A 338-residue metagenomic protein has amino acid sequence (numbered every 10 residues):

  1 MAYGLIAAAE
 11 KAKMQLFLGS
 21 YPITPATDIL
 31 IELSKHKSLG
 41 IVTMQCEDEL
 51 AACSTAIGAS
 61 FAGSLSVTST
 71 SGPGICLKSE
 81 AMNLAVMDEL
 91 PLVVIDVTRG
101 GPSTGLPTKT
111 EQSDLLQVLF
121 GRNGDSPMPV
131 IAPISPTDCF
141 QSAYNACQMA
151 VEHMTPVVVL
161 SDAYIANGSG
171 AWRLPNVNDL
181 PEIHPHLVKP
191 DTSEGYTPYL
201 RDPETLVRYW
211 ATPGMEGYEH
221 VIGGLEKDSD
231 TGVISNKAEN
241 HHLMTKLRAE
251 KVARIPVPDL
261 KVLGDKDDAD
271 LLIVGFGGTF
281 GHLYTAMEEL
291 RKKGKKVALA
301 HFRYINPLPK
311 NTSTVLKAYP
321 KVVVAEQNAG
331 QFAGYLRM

Functional and structural regions predicted by a protein language model:
M1-G121, S126-M128, A132-P133: Thiamine diphosphate
M1-G4, K11-A12, S142, C147-M338: Flexible, low-complexity linker and terminal segments
P25, A52, G74, D138 (+2 more regions): Short phosphate-engaging motifs
T27-I29, K78, S103-T104, Q141 (+2 more regions): Short helix/loop capping segments that flank catalytic or ligand/cofactor-binding pockets
A51, P136-F140, P307: A short acidic, often aromatic-flanked loop/helix-cap motif at beta-alpha or helix-coil junctions that lines enzyme
S54, G63, Q112, S126 (+4 more regions): Hydrophobic alpha-helical context, especially transmembrane and signal-peptide helices
D125-Q148: Active-site/ligand-binding-proximal alpha/beta "capping" segment
